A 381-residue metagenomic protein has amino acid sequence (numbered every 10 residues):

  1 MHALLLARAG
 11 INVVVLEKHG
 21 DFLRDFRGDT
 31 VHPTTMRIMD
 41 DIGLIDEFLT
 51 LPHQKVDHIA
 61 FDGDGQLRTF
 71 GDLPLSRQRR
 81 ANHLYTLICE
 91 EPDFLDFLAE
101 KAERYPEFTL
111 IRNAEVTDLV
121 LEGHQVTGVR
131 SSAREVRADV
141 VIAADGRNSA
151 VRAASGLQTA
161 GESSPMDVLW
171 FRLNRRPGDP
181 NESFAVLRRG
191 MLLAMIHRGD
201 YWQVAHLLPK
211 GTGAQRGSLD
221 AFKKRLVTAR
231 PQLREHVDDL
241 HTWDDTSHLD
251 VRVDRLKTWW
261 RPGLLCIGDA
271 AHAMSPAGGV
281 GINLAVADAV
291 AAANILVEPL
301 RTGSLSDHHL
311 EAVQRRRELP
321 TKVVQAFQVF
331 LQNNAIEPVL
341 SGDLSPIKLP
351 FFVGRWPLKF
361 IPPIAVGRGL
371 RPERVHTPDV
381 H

Functional and structural regions predicted by a protein language model:
L5-R27: Glycine-rich FAD pyrophosphate-binding loop
V15-L16, A143, I267: Generic enzyme active-site microenvironment
H32-K101: Active-site-adjacent segment of FAD-dependent monooxygenases/related oxidoreductases
R112-Q125: A conserved short coil-to-beta-strand element within the FAD-binding core of flavoproteins
H124-V251, R255-L256, W260: Conserved FAD-binding catalytic core of PHBH/FMO-like flavoproteins
T258-P276: Short FAD-binding loop at a beta-strand-to-alpha-helix junction that anchors the flavin cofactor in diverse
P276-D288: A conserved FAD-binding loop/helix module that cradles the flavin
N294-H381: C-terminal helical "tail/cap" subdomain of flavin- and related membrane-associated enzymes
